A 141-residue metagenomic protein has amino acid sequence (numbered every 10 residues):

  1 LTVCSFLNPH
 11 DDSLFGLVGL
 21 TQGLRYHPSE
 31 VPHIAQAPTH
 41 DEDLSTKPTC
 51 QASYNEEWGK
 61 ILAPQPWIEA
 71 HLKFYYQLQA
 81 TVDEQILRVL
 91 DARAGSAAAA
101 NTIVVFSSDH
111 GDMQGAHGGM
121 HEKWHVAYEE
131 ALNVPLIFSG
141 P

Functional and structural regions predicted by a protein language model:
V3: A contiguous, mid-domain pocket- or channel-lining segment that forms the substrate-recognition surface
F6-P141: Active-site-proximal cap/lid insertion segments
